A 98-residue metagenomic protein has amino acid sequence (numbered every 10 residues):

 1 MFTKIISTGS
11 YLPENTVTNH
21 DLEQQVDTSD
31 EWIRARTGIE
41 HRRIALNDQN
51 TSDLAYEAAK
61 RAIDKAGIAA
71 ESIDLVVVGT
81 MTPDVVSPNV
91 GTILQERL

Functional and structural regions predicted by a protein language model:
M1-D74, E96-L98: Conserved "HGTGT" condensation-loop signature of ketosynthase/thiolase-family condensing enzymes that catalyze
V78-L98: Active-site-proximal gating segment of KS-fold condensing enzymes and close homologs
